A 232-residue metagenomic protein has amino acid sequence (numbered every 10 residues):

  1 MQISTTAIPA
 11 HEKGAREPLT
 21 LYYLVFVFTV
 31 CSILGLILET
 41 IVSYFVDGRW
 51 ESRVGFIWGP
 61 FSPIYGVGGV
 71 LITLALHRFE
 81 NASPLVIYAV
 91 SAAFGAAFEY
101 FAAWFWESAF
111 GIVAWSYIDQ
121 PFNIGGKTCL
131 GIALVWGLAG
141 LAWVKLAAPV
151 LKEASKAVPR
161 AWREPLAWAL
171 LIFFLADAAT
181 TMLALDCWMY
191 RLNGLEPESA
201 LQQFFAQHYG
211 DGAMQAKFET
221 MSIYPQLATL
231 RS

Functional and structural regions predicted by a protein language model:
M1-S232: Aromatic-rich, lipid-facing transmembrane alpha helices and their immediate juxtamembrane interface loops in integral
